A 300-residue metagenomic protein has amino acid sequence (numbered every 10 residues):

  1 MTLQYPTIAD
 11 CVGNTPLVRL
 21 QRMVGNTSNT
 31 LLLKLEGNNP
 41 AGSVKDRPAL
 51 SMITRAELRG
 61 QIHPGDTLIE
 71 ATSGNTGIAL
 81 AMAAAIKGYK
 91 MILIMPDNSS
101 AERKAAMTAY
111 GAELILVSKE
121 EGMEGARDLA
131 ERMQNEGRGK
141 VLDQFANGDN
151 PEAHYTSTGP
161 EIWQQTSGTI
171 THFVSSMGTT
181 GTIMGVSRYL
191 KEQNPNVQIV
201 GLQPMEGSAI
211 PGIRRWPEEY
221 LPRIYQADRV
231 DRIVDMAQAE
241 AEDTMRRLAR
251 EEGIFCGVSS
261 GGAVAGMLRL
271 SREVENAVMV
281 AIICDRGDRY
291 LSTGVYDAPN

Functional and structural regions predicted by a protein language model:
M1-N300: PLP-dependent amino-acid enzyme catalytic core
